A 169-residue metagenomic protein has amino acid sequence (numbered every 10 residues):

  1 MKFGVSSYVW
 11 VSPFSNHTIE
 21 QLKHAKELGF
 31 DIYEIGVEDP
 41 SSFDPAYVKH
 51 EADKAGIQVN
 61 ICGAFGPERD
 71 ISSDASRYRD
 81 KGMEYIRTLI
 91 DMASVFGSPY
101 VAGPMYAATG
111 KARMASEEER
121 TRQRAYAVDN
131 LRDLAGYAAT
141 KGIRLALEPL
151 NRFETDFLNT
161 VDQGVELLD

Functional and structural regions predicted by a protein language model:
M1-S98, T121-V128, R132, A139: N-terminal pre-domain/capping segments
S76-D169: Active-site acidic/histidine proton-transfer and metal-coordination neighborhood in alpha/beta enzyme cores
